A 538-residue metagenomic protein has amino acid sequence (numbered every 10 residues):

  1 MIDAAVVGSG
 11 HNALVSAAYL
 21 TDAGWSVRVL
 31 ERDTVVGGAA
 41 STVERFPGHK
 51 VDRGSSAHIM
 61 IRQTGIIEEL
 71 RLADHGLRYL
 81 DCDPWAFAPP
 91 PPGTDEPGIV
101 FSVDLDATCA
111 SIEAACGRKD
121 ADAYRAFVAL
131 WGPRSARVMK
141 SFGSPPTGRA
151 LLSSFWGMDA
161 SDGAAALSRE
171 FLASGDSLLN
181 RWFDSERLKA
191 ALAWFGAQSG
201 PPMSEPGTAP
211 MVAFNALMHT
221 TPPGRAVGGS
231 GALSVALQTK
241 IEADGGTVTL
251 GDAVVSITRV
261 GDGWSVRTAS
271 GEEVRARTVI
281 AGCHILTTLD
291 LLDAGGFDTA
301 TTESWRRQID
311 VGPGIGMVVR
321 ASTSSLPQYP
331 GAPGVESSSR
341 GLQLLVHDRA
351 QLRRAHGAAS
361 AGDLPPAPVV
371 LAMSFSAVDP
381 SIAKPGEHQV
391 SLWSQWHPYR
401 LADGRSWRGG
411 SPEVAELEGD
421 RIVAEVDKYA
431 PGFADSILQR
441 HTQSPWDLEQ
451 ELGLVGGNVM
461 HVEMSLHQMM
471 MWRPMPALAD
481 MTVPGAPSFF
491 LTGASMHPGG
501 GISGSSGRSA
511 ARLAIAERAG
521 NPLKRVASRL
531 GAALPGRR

Functional and structural regions predicted by a protein language model:
I2-S141, H461-M464, Q468: N-terminal glycine-rich phosphate/pyrophosphate-binding loop and immediately adjacent elements
S55, A494-I515: A conserved FAD-binding loop/helix module that cradles the flavin
G93-P206: Rossmann-like flavin
S185-P202, P365-M373, K428-H497: A glycine-rich dinucleotide-binding beta-alpha-beta segment and adjacent secondary-structure elements that constitute
N215-S265: Helical element adjacent to the flavin cofactor pocket in flavoenzyme catalytic cores
V255-K384: Mid-domain catalytic core of redox enzymes that form a hydrophobic substrate pocket/lid adjacent to a catalytic redox
S325-E449: C-terminal segments that line or cap access tunnels to active or ligand-binding sites in enzymes and enzyme-associated
E517-R538: Active-site-proximal substrate-binding core of FAD-dependent oxidoreductases
